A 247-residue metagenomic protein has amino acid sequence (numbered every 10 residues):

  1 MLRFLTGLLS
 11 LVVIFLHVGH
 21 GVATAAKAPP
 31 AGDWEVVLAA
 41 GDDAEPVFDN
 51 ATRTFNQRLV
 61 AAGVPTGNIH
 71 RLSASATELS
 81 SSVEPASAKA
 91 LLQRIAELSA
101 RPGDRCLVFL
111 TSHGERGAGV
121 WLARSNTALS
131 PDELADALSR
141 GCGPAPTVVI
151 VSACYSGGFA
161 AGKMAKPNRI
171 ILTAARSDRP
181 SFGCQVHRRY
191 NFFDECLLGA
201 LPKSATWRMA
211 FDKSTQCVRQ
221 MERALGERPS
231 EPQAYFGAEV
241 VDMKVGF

Functional and structural regions predicted by a protein language model:
L2-G7, H17-D104, G183-N191, D242-F247: Boundary/activation segment at the start of structured domains
E35-A39, N68-S73, C106-L110, T147-S152 (+1 more regions): Structural recognition of the beta-strand scaffold that forms the well-ordered cores of secreted hydrolase catalytic
L38, V60, F159, Q216 (+1 more regions): Terminal, contiguous helix-loop blocks that mediate binding/assembly
D42-P46, A74-L79, S112-G117, N126-T127 (+3 more regions): Solvent-exposed loop/turn segments at secondary-structure junctions within structured extracellular/periplasmic domains
F48-N50, G119-L122, A160-K163: Short, solvent-exposed loop/turn and secondary-structure capping segments
T52, V148, A153-E231: Active-site-proximal C-terminal subdomain of hydrolase catalytic domains
L91-P102, D136-R140, A160-K166: Mature extracellular/periplasmic domains of secretome proteins
R101-G103, S112-C142: A short, glycine/acidic-enriched catalytic loop
